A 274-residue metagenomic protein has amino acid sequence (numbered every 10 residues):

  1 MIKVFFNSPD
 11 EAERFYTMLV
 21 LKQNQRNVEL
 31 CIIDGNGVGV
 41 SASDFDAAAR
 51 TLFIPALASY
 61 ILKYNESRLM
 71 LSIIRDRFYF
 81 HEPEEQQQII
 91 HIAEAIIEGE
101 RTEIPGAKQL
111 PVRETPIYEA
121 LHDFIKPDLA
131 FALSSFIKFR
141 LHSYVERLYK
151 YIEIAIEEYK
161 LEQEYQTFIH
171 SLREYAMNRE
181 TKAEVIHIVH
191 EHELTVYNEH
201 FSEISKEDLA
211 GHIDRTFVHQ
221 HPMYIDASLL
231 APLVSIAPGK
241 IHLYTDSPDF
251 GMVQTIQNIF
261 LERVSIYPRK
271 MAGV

Functional and structural regions predicted by a protein language model:
M1-A93: An N-terminal, globular interaction/scaffold subdomain
M1-N7, A183-H190, H242-Y244: Short hydrophobic beta-strand segments
F6, D44, S135, F139 (+3 more regions): Generic amphipathic alpha-helical segments used as scaffolds and interaction surfaces in large, multi-domain proteins
F6-P9, F201-V274: C-terminal structured domains
G37-V38, L194-V196, I241: Hydrophobic residues embedded in beta-strands of well-ordered beta-sheets
Q87-S143: Hydrophobic alpha-helical segments and helix pairs
F139-H187: A contiguous, basic/glycine-rich beta-loop/short-helix subdomain that forms a polymer-engagement track
F168-I213: Redox- and metal-dependent alpha/beta enzyme cores, enriched for Fe-S-associated oxidoreductases and cofactor-handling
